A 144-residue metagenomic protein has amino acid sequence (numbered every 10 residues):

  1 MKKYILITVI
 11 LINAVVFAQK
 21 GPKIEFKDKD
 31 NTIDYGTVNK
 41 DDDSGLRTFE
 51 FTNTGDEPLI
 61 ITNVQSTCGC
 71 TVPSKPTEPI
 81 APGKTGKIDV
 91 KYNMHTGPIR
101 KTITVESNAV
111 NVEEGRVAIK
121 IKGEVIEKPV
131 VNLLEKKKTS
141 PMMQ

Functional and structural regions predicted by a protein language model:
Y4-N13, A18: Sec-dependent N-terminal signal peptides
Q19-T48, K128-Q144: Beta-sheet-dominated interaction scaffolds and their linkers
T37, I61-N63, T102: Extracellular/lumenal ectodomain signal focusing on beta-strand-rich modules and carbohydrate-recognition contexts
D42-T48, H95-T102: Short, solvent-exposed loop/turn segments enriched in Ser/Thr/Gly
F51-G55: Asparagine-centered strand-capping/turn motif at beta-strand->loop junctions
D56-T85: Surface-exposed binding patches on compact interaction domains or structured appendages
I88-H95: Short, hydrophobic beta-strand segments
P98-V131: Terminal connector regions
